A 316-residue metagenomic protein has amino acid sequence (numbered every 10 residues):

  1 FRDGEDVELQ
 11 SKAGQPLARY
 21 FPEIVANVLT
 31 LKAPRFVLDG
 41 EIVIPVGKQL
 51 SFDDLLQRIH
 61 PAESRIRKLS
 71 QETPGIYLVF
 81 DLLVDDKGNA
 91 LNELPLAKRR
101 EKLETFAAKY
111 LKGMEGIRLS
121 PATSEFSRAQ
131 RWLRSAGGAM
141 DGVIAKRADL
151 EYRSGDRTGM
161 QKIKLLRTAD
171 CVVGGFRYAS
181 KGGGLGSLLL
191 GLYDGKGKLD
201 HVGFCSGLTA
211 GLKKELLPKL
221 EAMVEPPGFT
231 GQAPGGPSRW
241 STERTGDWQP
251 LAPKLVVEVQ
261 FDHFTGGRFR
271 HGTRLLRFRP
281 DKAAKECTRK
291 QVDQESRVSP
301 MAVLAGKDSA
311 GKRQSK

Functional and structural regions predicted by a protein language model:
F1-K316: Catalytic cores of nucleic-acid ligases and guanylyltransferases
